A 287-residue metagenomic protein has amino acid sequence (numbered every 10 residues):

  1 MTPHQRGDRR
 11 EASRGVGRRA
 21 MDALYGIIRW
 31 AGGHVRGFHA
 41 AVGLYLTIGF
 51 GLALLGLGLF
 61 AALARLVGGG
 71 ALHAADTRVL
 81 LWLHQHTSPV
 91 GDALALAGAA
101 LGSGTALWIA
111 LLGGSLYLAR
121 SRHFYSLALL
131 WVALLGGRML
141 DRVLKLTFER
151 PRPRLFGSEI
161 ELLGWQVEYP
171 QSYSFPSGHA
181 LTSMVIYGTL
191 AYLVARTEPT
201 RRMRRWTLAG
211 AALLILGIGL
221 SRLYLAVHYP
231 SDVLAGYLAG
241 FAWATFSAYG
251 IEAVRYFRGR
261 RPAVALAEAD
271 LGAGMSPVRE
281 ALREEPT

Functional and structural regions predicted by a protein language model:
M1-I109, L146-F148, R152-V167, P286: N-terminal transmembrane-helix/juxtamembrane module of multi-pass inner/ER membrane proteins
Y45-G51, G114-L140, L208: Interfacial segments of alpha-helical transmembrane regions
L52-L57, G137-D141, I218, W243-A248: Alpha-helical transmembrane segments of multipass membrane proteins
A61-R65, L80, D141-K145, E149 (+3 more regions): Membrane-water interface at transmembrane helix exits
T77, L81, L129-L134, G236-Y237: Alpha-helical transmembrane segments of multi-pass membrane proteins, especially transporters and channels
L101-A119, T182-L190, V194: Hydrophobic alpha-helical transmembrane segments
Y125-F156, L213-P230: Hydrophobic alpha-helical transmembrane segments of integral membrane proteins
S158-E285: Membrane-embedded catalytic cores of phosphoryl/pyrophosphoryl-handling enzymes
